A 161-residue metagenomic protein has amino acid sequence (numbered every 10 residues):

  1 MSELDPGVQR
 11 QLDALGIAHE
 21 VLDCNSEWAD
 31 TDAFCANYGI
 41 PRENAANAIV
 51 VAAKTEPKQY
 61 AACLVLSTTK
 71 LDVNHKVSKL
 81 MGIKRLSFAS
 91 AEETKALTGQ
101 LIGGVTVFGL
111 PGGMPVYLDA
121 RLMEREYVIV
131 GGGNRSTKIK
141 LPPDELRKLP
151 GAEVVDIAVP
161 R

Functional and structural regions predicted by a protein language model:
M1-R161: Extended, low-hydrophobicity, polar/charged segments
